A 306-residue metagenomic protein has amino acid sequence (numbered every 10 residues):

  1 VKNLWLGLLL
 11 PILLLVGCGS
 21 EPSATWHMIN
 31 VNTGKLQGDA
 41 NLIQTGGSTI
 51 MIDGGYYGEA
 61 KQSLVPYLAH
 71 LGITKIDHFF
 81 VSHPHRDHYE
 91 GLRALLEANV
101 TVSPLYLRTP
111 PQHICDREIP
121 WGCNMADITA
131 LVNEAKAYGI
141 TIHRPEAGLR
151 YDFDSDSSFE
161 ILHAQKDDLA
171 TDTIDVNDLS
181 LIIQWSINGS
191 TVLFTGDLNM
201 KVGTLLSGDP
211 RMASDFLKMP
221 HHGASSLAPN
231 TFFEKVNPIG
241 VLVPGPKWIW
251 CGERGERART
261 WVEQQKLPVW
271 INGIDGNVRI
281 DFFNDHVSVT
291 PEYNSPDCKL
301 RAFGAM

Functional and structural regions predicted by a protein language model:
V1-L8: Bacterial N-terminal signal peptides that target proteins for export
L15-G17: C-terminal motif of bacterial Sec signal peptides marking the signal peptidase cleavage site
G19-M306: Non-globular, low-confidence helical/coil segments that flank catalytic cores
